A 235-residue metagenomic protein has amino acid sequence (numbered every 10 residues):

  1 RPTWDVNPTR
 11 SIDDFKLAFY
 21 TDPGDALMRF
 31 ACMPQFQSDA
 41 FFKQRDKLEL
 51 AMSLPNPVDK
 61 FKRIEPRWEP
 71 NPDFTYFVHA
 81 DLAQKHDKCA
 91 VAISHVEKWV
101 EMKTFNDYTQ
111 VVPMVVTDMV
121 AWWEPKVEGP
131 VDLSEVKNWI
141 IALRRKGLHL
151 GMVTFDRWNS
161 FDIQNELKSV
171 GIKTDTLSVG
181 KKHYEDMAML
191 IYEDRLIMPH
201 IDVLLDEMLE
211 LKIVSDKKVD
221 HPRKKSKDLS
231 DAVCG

Functional and structural regions predicted by a protein language model:
R1-T3, F74-F77, K88-A90, L150-V153 (+1 more regions): Beta-sheet entry/capping signal
P2-A80: ATPase catalytic-site recognition across NTP-hydrolyzing enzymes
R29, M33, Q37, F161-G235: C-terminal nuclease/phosphodiesterase catalytic domains that cleave nucleic-acid phosphodiester bonds
P66-R67, I93-M152: Nucleic-acid-processing active sites and adjacent nucleic-acid-binding tracks, predominantly divalent metal-dependent
N71-K98: Gly/Thr-rich phosphate-binding beta-strand-loop-beta motif of the actin/hexokinase/Hsp70
D81-K85, V96, F155-S160, I172 (+1 more regions): An acidic- and aromatic-residue-enriched active-site/binding cleft used to recognize and process polar
D87, E128-K137, K225-D231: Phosphate/oxyanion-binding active-site loops and adjacent basic polyanion-contact surfaces
G147-N159, Q164: Short glycine-rich phosphate-binding loop at a beta-alpha junction
